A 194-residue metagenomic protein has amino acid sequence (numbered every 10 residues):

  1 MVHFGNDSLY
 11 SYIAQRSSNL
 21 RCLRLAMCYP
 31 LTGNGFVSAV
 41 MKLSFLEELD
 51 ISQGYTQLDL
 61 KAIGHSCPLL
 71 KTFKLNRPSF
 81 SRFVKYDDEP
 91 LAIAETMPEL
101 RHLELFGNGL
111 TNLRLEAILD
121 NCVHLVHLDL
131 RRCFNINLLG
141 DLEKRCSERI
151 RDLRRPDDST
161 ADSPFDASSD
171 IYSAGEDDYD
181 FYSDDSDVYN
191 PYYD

Functional and structural regions predicted by a protein language model:
M1-D194: The conserved beta-strand core of Leucine-Rich Repeat
